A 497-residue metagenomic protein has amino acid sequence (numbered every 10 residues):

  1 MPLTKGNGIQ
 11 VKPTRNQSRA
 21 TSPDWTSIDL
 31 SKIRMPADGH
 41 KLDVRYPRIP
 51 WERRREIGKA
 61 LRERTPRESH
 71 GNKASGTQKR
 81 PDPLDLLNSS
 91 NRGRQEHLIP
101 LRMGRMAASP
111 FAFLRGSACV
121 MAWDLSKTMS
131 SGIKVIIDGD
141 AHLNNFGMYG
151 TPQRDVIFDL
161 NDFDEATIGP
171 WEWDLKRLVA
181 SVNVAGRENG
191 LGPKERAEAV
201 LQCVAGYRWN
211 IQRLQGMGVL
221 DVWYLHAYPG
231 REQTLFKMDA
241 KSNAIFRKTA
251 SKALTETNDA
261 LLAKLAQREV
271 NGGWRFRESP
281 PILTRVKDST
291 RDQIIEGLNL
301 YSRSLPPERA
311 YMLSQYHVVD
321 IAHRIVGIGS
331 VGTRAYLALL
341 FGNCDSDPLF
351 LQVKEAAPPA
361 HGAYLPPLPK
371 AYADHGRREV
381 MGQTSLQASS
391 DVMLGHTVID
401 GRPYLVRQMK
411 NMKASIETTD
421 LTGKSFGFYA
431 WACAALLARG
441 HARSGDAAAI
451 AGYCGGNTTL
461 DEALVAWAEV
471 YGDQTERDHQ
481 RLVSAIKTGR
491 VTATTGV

Functional and structural regions predicted by a protein language model:
M1-G39, E63, H70-N72: Polybasic, lysine-enriched low-complexity intrinsically disordered terminal tails
T4-G6, E56, V270-N271, A338: Intrinsically disordered, low-complexity segments enriched in small/polar residues
I9-V11, L61, R275, T475: Polar low-complexity intrinsically disordered regions enriched in Ser/Thr and small residues
R34-I49, G76: General secondary-structure propensity
P47-D138, L143-T255, G297-V497: Conserved ATP-binding subdomain of kinase catalytic cores across diverse folds
P229-G297: Long, low-complexity segments enriched in small/aliphatic residues
